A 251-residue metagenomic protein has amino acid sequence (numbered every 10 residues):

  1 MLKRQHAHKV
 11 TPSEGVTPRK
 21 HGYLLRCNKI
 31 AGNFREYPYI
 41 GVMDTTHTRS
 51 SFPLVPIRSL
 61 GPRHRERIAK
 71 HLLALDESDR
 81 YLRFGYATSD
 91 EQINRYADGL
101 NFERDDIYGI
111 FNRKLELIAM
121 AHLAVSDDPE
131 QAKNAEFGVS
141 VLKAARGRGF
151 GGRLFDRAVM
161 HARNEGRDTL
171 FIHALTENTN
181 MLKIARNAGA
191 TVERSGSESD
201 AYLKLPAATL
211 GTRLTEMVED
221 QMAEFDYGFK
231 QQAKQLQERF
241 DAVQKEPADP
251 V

Functional and structural regions predicted by a protein language model:
L2, H8-P18, L24-L25: Intrinsically disordered, low-complexity segments enriched in serine/proline and basic residues
L2, R26-L54, R163, H173-V251: Terminal substrate-recognition subdomain of acyl/acetyltransferases
V55-R67: A short beta-loop-alpha structural element at the N-terminal edge of CoA-dependent acyl/N-acetyltransferase catalytic
P62, K70-Y86: Helix-loop element at the rim of GNAT/NAT acetyltransferase active sites that forms part of the acceptor-substrate
G85-K133, L142: Acetyl-CoA-dependent GNAT
F111, G138-G147, L175: A short, internal acetyl-CoA/4′-phosphopantetheine-binding micro-motif in the GNAT/acyltransferase core
S126, F155, A190: Basic nucleic-acid-binding interfaces
V141, G147-A162, T169, K183-N187: Conserved acetyl-CoA-binding loop-helix of GNAT-fold acetyltransferases
